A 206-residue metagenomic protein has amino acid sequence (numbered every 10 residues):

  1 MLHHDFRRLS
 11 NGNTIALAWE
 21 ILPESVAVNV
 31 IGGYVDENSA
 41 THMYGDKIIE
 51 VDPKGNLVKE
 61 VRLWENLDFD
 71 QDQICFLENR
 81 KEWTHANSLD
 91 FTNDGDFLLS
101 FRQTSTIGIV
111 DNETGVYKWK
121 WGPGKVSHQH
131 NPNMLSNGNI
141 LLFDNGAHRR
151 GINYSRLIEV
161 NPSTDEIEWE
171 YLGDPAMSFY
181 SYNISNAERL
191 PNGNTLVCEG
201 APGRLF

Functional and structural regions predicted by a protein language model:
M1-F206: Histidine-/acidic-rich catalytic cores in large beta-rich domains
